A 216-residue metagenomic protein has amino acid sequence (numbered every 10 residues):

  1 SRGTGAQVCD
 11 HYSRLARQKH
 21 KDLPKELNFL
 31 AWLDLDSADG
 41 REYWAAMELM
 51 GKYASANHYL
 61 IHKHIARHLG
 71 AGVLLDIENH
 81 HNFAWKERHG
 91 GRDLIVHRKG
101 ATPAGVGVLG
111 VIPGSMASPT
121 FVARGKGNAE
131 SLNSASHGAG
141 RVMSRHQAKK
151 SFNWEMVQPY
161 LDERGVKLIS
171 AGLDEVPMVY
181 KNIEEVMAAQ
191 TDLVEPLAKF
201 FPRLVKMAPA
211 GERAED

Functional and structural regions predicted by a protein language model:
S1-D216: Domain-length cofactor-binding catalytic modules of enzymes
